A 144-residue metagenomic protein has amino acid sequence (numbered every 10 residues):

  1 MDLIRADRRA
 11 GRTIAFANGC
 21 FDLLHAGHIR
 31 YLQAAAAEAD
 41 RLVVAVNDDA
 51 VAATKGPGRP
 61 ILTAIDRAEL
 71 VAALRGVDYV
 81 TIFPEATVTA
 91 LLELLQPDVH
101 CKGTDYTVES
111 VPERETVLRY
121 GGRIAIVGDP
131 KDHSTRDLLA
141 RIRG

Functional and structural regions predicted by a protein language model:
M1-G144: Nucleotidyltransferase catalytic core that binds NTPs
